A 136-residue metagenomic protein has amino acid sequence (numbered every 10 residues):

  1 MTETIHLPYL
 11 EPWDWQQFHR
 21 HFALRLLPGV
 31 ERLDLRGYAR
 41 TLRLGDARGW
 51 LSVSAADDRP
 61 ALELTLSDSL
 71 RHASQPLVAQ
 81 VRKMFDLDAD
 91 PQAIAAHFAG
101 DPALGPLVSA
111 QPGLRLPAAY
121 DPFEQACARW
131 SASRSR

Functional and structural regions predicted by a protein language model:
M1-R136: HhH-family (HhH-GPD) DNA N-glycosylase catalytic core used in base-excision repair
